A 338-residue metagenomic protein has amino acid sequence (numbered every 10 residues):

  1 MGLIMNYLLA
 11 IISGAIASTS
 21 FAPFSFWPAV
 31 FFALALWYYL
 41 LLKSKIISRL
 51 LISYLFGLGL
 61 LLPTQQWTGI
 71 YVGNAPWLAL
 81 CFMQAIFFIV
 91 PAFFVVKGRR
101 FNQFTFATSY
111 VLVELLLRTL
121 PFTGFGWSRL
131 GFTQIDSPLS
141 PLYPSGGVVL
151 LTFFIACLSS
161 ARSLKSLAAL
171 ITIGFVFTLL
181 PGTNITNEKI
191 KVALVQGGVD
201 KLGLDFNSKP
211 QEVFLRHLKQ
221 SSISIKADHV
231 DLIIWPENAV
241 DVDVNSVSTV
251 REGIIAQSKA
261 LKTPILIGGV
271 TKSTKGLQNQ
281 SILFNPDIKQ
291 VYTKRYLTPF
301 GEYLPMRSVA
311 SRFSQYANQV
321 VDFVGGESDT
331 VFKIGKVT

Functional and structural regions predicted by a protein language model:
G2-L180: Membrane-embedded alpha-helical bundles of multi-pass enzymes that act on lipidic or dolichyl-linked glycan substrates
T183-T338: Soluble catalytic domains of enzymes that build or remodel membrane lipids, polysaccharides, and related
